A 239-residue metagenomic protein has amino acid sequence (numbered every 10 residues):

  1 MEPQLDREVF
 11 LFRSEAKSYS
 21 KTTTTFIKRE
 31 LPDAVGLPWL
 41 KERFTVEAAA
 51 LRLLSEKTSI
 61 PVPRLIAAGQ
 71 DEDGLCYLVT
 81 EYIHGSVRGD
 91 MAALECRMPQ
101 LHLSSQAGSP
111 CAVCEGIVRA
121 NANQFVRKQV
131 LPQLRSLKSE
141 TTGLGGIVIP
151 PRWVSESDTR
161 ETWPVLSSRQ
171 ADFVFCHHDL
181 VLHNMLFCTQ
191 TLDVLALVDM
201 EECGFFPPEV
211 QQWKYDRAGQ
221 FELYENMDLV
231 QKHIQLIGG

Functional and structural regions predicted by a protein language model:
L5-E47, R52-L53: ATP-binding glycine-rich loop module of kinase domains
S20-K21, R29, A67, Y82 (+1 more regions): Conserved hydrophobic "DFG−1" position in protein kinase catalytic cores
A34-E42, E95, P110-V113, Q212-Y215: Short, flexible/disordered intra-domain loops and linkers
A49-P61, L134-L137: Structural motif at the C-terminus of the N-lobe alphaC helix and the adjacent alphaC-beta4 loop of the Hanks-type
R64-P164: Conserved structural core of kinase catalytic domains
L137, R169-V174: Protein kinase catalytic-loop region centered on the HRD/HxD motif
V174-F175, C188-G239: Active-site Asp-x-Gly
D179, H183-T189: Catalytic-loop signature of eukaryotic-like protein kinases
